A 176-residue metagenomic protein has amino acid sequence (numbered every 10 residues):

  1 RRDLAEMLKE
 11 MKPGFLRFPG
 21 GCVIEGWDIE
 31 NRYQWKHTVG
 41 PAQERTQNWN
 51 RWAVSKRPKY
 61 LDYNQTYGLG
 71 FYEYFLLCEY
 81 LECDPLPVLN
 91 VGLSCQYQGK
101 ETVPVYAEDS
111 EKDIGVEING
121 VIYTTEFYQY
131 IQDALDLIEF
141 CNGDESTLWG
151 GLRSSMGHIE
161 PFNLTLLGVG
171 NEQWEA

Functional and structural regions predicted by a protein language model:
R1-A176: Non-catalytic accessory regions flanking glycosidase/transglycosidase catalytic cores in CAZymes
